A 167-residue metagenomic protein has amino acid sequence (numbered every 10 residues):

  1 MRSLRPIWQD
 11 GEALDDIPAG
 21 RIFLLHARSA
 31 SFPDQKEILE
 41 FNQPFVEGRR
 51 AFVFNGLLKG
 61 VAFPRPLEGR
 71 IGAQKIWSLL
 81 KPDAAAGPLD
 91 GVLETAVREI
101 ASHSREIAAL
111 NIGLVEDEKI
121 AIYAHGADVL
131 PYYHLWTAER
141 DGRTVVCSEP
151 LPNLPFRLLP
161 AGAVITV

Functional and structural regions predicted by a protein language model:
M1-V167: N-terminal segments that mediate ammonia production and transfer in glutamine-dependent amidotransferase systems
